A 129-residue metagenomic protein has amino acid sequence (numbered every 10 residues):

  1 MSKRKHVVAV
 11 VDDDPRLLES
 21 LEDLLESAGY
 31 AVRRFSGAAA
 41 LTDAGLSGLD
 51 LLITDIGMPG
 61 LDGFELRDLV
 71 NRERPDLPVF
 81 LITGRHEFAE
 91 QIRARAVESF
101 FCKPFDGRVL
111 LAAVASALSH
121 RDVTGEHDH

Functional and structural regions predicted by a protein language model:
M1-A9, P15, E22, T42 (+1 more regions): Non-catalytic signal-transmission and effector/linker regions of two-component phosphorelay proteins
P15-R33: Two-component/phosphorelay signaling modules centered on CheY-like receiver
R34-L51: Acidic, metal-coordinating helix/loop segments flanking the phosphotransfer/catalytic sites of two-component signaling
S36-G37, D62-L66: Acidic catalytic/metal-coordinating carboxylates
D55, T83: Active-site residues of response regulator receiver
M58: Receiver (REC) domain active-site loop signature in two-component systems and cognate sites in sensor histidine kinases
F64-P75: Short amphipathic alpha-helix used as the core "switch/output" element in two-component signaling
E65, R85-C102, R108, A112: Alpha4 helix (beta4-alpha4-beta5 surface) of REC/receiver domains from two-component response regulators
